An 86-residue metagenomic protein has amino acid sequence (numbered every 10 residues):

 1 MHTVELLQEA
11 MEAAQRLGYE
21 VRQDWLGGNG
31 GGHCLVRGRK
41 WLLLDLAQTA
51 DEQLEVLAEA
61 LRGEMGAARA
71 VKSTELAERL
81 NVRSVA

Functional and structural regions predicted by a protein language model:
M1-G30, V85-A86: Auxiliary, metal-adjacent structural segments of Zn-dependent hydrolase domains
L7, L35, E78-R79: Contiguous hydrophobic segments
Y19-E20, L43-A47, A70-V71: Short, exposed beta-strand "edge-strand" segments with a Pro/Gly-rich flavor and a Y/T-containing core
R22, K40, A77-L80: N-terminal cap/leader regions of alpha/beta-hydrolase-fold enzymes, predominantly small-molecule hydrolases
G27-D51: Active-site scaffold of zinc-dependent metalloenzymes
L54-E55: Active-site alpha-helix of zinc metalloproteases
A58-A86: C-terminal structural segments of small proteins and small subunits
